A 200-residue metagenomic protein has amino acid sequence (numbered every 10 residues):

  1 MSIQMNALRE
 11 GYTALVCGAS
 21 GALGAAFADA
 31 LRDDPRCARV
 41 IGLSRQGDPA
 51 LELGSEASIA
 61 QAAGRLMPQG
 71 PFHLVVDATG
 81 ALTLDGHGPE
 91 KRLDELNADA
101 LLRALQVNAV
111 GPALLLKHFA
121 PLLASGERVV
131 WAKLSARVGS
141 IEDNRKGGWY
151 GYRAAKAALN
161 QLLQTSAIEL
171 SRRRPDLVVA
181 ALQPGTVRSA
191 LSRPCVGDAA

Functional and structural regions predicted by a protein language model:
V16-C17, D77-A78, V129-A136, V178-Q183: Structural signature of the Rossmann-like NAD(P)-dependent dehydrogenase/reductase core
C17-R32: N-terminal Rossmann NAD(P)H-binding glycine-rich loop of SDR-like oxidoreductase domains
S44-Q61: Rossmann-fold cofactor-recognition segment
R65-L84: A glycine-rich helix->loop->beta "capping" turn within Rossmann-like NAD(P)(H)-dependent oxidoreductase domains
A81-D85, P89-Q106, S125-R173, D198: Catalytic loop of short-chain dehydrogenase/reductase
L116-K117, Q164: A short, exposed helix-loop element centered on a Lys and neighboring polar residues
P184-P194: Short, flexible catalytic-loop segment of classical short-chain dehydrogenase/reductase
